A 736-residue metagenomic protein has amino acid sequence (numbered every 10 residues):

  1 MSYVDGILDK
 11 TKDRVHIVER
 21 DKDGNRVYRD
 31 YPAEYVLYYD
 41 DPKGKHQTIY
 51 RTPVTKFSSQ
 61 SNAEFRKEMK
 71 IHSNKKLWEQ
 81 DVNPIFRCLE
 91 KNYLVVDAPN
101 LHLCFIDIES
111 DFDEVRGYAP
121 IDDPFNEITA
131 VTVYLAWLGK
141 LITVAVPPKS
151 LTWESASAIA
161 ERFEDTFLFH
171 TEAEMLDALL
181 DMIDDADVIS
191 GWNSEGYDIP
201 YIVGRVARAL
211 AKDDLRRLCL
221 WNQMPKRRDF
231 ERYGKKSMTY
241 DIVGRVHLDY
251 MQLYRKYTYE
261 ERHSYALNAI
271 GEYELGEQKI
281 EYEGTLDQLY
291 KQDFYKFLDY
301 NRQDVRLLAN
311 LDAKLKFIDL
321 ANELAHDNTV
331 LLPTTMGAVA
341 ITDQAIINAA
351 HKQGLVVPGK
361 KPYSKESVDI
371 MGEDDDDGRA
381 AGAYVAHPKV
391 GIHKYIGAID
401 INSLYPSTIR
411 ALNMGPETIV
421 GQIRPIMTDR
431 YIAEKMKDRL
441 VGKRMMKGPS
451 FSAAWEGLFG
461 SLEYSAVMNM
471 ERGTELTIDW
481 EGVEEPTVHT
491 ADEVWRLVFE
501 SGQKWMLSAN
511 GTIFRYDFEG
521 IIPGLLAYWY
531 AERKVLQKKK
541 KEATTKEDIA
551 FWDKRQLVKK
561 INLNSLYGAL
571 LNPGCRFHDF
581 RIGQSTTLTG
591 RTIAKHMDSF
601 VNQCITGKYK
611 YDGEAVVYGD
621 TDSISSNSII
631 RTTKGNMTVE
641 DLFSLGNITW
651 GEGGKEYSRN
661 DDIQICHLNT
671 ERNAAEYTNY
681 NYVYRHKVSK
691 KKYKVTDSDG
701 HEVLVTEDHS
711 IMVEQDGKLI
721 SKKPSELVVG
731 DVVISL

Functional and structural regions predicted by a protein language model:
L8, R14-E19, G24-P42, F86 (+2 more regions): Conserved RNase H-like, two-metal-ion catalytic cores of nucleic-acid enzymes
K91-P99, A381-Y395, K608-Y609, I630 (+2 more regions): A short acidic-Thr-Gly-centered motif at the start of a beta-strand
I106, L248-D249, G391-L404, Y530-R533: Conserved catalytic palm subdomain of right-hand nucleotidyl-transferase polymerases, strongest for RNA-directed enzymes
V144-R262: Conserved DEDDh/DEDDy metal-dependent 3′-5′ exonuclease domain
D184-I202, A207, Y250-T342: Acidic, Mg2+-coordinating catalytic module of metal-dependent nucleases/exonucleases that use a two-metal-ion mechanism
Q288-R424, T428-G442, D548-F600, I605 (+1 more regions): Common nucleic-acid-contacting/processivity interface regions adjacent to the catalytic cores of nucleic-acid enzymes
I401-D612, S623: Helical catalytic core of nucleic-acid polymerases
S623-L736: HINT superfamily self-processing domains
